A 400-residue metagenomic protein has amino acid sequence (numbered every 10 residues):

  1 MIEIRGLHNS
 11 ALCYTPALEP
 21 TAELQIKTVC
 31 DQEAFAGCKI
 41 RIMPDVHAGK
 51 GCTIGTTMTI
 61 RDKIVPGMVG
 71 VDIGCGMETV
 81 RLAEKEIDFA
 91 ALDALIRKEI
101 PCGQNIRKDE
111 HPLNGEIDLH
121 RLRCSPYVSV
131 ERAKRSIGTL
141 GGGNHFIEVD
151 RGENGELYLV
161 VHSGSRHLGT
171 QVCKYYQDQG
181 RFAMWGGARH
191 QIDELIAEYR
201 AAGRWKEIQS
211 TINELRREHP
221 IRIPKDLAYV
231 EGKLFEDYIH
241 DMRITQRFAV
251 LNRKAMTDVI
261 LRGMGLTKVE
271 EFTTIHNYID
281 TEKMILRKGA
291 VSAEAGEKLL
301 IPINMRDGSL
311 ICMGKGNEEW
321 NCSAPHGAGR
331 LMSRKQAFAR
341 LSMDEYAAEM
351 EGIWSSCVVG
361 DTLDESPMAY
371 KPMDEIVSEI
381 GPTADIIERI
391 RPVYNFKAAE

Functional and structural regions predicted by a protein language model:
I2-T28, F35-I42, A48-I54, K63-P66 (+3 more regions): Domain-length cofactor-binding catalytic modules of enzymes
P44-D45, D72: Acidic active-site catalytic centers that drive phospho-/nucleotidyl reactions and related ester hydrolyses
T57-M58: Glycine-rich phosphate/pyrophosphate-binding loop regions near the starts of catalytic domains
P66-L122: A generic, well-ordered mixed alpha/beta core segment in the N-terminal half of proteins
